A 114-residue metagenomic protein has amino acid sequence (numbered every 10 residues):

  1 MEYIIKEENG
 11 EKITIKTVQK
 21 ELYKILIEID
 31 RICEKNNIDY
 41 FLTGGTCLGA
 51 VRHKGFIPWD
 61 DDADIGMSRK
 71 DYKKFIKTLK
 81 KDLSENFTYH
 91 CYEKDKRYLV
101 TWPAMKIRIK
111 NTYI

Functional and structural regions predicted by a protein language model:
M1-E2, F41: Polar low-complexity intrinsically disordered regions
E2-E34, L79-I114: Conserved catalytic core of two-metal-ion nucleotidyltransferases
D30-A63, Y72: Active-site nucleotide-donor binding segment shared across nucleotidyl transfer reactions
G66-S68: Short hydrophobic/aromatic beta-strand micro-patches that form the beta-sheet surface supporting nucleotide- or nucleic
K73-K77: Short, conserved charged micro-motifs
